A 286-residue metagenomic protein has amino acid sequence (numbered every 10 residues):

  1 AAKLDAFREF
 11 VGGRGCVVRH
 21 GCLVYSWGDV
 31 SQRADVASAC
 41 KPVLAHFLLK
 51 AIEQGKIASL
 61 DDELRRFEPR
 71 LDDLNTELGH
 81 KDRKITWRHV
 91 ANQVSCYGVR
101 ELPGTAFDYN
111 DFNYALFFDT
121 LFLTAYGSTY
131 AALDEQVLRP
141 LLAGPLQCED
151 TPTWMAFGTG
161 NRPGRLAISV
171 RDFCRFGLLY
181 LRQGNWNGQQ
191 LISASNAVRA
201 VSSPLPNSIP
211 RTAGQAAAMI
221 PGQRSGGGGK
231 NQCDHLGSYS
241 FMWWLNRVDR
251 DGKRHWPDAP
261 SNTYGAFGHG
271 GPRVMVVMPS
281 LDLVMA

Functional and structural regions predicted by a protein language model:
A2-V30, M275-V276, D282-M285: A short, well-structured edge-of-sheet supersecondary motif
G21, D35-L60, F117-F122, F173-F176 (+1 more regions): Active-site SXXK
G28-V30, Y97-P103, Y114-A115, M155-R162 (+1 more regions): Flexible glycine/proline-enriched surface loops and loop-helix/loop-strand junctions
Q32-V36, G79, R100-Y109, T159-A167 (+2 more regions): Solvent-exposed loop and edge beta-strand segments that line ligand/cofactor-binding and catalytic clefts
P42, N113-T120, L166-N185, R273-A286: Active-site-proximal alpha-helical segments within enzyme catalytic domains
E53-Y97, T129-G164, I168: Active-site helix/loop module of the DD-peptidase/beta-lactamase fold, centered on the serine-lysine SxxK catalytic
L138, G144-S208: Active-site-proximal binding-pocket segments
D150, S203-V284: Active-site Gly/Thr loop motif
